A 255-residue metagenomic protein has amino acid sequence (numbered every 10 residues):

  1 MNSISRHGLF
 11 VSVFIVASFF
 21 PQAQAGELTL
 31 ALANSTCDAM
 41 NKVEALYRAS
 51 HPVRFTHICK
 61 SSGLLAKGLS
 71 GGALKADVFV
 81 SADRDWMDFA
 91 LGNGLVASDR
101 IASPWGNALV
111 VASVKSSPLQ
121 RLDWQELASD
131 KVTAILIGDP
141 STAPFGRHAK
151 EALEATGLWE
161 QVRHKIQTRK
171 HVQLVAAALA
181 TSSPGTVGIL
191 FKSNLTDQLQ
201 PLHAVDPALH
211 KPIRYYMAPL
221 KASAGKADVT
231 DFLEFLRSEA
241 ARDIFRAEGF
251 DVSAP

Functional and structural regions predicted by a protein language model:
M1-I4: N-terminal secretory signal peptides that target proteins for export/translocation
G8-F19: Bacterial N-terminal signal peptides
F19-A25: Bacterial Sec-dependent signal peptides at the C-terminal "C-region" and cleavage site
A25-A73, S81-L95, R100-P255: Exported/periplasmic ABC-transporter solute-binding proteins
